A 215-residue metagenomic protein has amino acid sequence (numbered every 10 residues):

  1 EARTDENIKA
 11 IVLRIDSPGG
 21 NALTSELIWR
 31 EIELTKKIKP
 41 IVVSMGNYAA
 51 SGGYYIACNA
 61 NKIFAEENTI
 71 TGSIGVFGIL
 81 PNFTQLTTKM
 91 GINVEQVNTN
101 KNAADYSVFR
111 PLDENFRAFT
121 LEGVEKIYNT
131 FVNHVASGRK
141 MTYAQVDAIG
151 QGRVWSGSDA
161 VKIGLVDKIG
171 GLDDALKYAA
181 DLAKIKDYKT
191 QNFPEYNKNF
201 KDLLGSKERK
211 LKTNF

Functional and structural regions predicted by a protein language model:
E1, G123, P194-F215: Intrinsic disorder and flexible/low-complexity segments
E1-L86: Cleft-lining beta-strand/loop regions that shape enzyme active-site pockets
V12, T84, T88-I163, D167-I169 (+1 more regions): Charged, glycine-interspersed solvent-exposed loop segments at helix/strand-loop junctions that cap or gate access
L13-R14, G46, V146-I149, T190-Q191: Beta-strand segments within the central parallel beta-sheet cores of soluble alpha/beta enzyme folds
A22-L27, D159-K162, D202-S206: Short glycine/threonine-rich loop-to-helix capping motif typified by GTGT followed within a few residues by an Asp-Pro
S44, V97-T99, Q191-E195: Conserved beta-strand termini and adjacent loop/short-helix elements that scaffold enzyme active sites in alpha/beta
D174-S206: C-terminal intrinsically disordered, low-complexity extensions immediately downstream of enzyme catalytic cores
